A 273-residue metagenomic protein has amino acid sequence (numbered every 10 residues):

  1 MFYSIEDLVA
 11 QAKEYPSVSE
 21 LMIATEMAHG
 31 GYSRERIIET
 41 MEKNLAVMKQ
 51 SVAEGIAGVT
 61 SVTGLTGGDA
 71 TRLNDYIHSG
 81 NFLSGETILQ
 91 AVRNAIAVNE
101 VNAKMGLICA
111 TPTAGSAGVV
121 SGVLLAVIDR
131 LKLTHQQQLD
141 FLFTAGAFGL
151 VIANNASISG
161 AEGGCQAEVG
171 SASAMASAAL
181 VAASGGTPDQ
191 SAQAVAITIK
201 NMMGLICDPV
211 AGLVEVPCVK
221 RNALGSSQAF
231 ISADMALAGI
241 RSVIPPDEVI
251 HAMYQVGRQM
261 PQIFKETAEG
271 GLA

Functional and structural regions predicted by a protein language model:
M1-G106, R130, G239, V243-A273: Generic N-terminal targeting/processing segments that precede catalytic cores or assembly contacts
F82, T111-A114, Q136, G160-E168 (+2 more regions): Alpha-helix capping and helix-loop boundary segments enriched in small/acidic/polar residues
L83, P112-A117, D129, V151: Glycine- and small hydrophobic-enriched segments that form the cores of compact globular domains
G85-N102, Q137-A156, K200-P209, I244 (+1 more regions): Acidic-glycine-rich active-site phosphate/pyrophosphate-binding loop
E100-L125, C165-S173: Glycine/serine-rich anion-binding loops at beta->alpha junctions that coordinate negatively charged ligand groups
S121-K132, L180-G185: Alpha-helical support elements that line or immediately flank enzyme active sites and cofactor-binding pockets
G146-M175, A179, M202-Q228: A structural-propensity feature for long, helix-poor, extended segments
A182-A273: Functionally critical mobile loop/hinge segments
